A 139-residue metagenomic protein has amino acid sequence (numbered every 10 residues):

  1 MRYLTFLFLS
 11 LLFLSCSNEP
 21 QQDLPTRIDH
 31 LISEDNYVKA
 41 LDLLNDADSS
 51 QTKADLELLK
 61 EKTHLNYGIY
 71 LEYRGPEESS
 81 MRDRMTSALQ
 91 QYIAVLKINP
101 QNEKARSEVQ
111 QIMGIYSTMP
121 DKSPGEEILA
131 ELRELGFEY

Functional and structural regions predicted by a protein language model:
L12-S15: C-terminal motif of bacterial Sec signal peptides marking the signal peptidase cleavage site
S17-P20: Bacterial signal peptide processing site
S33, G68-I69, Y73-S80, Q110 (+1 more regions): Short coil/turn linking the two alpha-helices of tandem helical-hairpin repeats
Q51-T52, P100: Short coil turns that delineate tetratricopeptide repeat
L56-L58, A105: TPR alpha-solenoid repeat register
K104-Y139: Terminal, low-structured helical/coil segments at or just beyond the last alpha-helical repeat
